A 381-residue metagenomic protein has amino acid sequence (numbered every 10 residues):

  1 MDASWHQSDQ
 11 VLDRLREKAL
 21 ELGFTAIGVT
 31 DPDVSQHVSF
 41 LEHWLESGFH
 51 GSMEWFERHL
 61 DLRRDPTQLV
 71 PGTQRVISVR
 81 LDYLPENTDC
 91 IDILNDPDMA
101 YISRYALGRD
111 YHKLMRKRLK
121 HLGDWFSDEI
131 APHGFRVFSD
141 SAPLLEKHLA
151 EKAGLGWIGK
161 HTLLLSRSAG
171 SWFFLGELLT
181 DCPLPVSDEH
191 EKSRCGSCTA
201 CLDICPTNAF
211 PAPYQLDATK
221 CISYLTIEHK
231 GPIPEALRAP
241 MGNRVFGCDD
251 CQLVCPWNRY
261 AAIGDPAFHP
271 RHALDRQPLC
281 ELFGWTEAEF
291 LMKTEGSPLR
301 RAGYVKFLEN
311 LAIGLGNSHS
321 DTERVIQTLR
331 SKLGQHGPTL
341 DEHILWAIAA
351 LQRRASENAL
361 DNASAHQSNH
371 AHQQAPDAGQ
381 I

Functional and structural regions predicted by a protein language model:
M1-R194, I233, G242, H370-H372 (+1 more regions): Auxiliary alpha/beta "docking" domains used to position bulky ligands
E21-F24, A200-Y224, R244-F268: Iron-sulfur cluster-binding cysteine motifs and their immediate structural context in ferredoxin-like electron-transfer
E189-H190, S197-A200, F210-P213, R300: Flavin-dependent oxidoreductase catalytic cores
I222-G242, L253-E289: A beta-strand-loop signature enriched in Asp, Gly, Thr, and Trp that corresponds to the sialidase/neuraminidase Asp-box
F290-A302: Acidic, Ser/Thr- and Gly/Pro-rich intrinsically disordered linkers and low-complexity segments that flank or connect
L291-M292, S320-L333, R354-A365: Amphipathic alpha-helical scaffolding segments comprising HEAT/armadillo-like alpha-solenoid repeats
R301-K306, H336-T339: Alpha-helix N-cap/helix-start positions at coil->helix boundaries
L308-S320, D341-L351: Structural detector for internal amphipathic alpha-helices that build alpha-solenoid repeat scaffolds
